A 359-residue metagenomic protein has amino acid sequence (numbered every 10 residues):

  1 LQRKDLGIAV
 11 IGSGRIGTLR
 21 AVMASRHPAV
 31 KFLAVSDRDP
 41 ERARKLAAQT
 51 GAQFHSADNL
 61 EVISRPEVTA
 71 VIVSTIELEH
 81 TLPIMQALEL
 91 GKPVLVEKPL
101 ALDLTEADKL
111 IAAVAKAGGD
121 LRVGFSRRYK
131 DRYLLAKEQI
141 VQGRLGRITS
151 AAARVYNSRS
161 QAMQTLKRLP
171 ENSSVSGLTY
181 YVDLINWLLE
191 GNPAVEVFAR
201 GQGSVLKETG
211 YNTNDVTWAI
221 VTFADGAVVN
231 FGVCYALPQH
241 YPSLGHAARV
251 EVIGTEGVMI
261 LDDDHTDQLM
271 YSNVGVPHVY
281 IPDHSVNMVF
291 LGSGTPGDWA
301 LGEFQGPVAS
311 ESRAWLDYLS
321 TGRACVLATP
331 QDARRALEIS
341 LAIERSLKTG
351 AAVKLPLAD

Functional and structural regions predicted by a protein language model:
L1-Q2, A70-I72, Y271, G275-P277 (+1 more regions): C-terminal helix-rich "cap/oligomerization" subdomain common to oxidoreductases
L1-T50: N-terminal Rossmann-like dinucleotide-binding module
D5-G7, R147-S150, V228: Residues that mark the start of a beta-strand
R38, A300-R313: Active-site loop of classical SDR/Rossmann-like NAD(P)-dependent oxidoreductases, centered on the catalytic Tyr-X3-Lys
T50-A113: Beta-loop-alpha module in the N-terminal Rossmann-like domain of NAD(P)-dependent dehydrogenases, especially those
S56, V96, L102, L121-V123 (+3 more regions): Hydrophobic residues in well-ordered beta-strands that form the structural core
D120, R127-N214, W218, G350: Predominantly a Rossmann-like dinucleotide-binding segment in NAD(P)-dependent oxidoreductases
S176, V182-N273, A309-A324, D359: Contiguous beta-strand/loop segments that form the cofactor/metal-binding neighborhood of enzyme cores
